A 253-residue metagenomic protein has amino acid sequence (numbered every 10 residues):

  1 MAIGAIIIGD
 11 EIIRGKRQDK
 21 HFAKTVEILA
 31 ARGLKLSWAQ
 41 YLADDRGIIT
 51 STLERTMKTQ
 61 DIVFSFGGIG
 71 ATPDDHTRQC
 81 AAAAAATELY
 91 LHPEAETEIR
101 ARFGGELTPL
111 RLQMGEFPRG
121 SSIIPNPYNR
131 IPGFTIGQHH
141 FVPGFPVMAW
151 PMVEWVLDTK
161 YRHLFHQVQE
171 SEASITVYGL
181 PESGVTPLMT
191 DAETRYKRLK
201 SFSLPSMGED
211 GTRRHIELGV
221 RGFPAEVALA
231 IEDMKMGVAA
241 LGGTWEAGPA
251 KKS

Functional and structural regions predicted by a protein language model:
M1-A39, D44, A228-L229: Glycine-rich phosphate/diphosphate-binding loop of Rossmann-like nucleotide-binding domains
I8-D10, S65-P73, P143, L204 (+1 more regions): Glycine-rich beta-strand-to-loop/alpha-helix junction loops that act as flexible
V26-A84: N-terminal small/polar loop signature for handling phosphorylated ligands or for N-terminal nucleophile
G33, M57-Q60, A85-L89, F103-E106 (+3 more regions): Structural signal for hydrophobic packing residues in well-ordered secondary-structure cores of soluble enzyme domains
Y41-D44, E94, L112, L180: Short beta->alpha linker loops
I48-S51, K58, D75-L164: Proline/glycine-rich low-complexity loops and linkers
Q138-G237: An accessory alpha-helical subdomain
S201, G237-S253: Conserved short beta-strand edge segments in small beta-sheet-based binding/regulatory domains
